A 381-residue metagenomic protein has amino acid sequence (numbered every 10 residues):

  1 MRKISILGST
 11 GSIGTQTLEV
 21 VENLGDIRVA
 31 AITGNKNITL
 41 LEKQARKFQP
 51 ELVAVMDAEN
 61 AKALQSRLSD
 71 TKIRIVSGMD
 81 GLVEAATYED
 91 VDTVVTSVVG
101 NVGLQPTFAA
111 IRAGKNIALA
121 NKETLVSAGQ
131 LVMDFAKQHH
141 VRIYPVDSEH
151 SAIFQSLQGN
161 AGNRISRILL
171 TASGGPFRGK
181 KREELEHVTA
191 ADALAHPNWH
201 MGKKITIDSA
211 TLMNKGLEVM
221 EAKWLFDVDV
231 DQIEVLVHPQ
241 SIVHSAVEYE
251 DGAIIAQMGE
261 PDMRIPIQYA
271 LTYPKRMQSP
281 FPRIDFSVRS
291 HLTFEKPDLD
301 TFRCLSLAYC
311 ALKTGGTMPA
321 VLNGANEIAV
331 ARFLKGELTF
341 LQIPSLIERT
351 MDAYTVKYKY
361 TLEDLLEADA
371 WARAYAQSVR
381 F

Functional and structural regions predicted by a protein language model:
M1-F381: Catalytic, metal-anchored helix/loop core of enzyme active sites in primary metabolism
